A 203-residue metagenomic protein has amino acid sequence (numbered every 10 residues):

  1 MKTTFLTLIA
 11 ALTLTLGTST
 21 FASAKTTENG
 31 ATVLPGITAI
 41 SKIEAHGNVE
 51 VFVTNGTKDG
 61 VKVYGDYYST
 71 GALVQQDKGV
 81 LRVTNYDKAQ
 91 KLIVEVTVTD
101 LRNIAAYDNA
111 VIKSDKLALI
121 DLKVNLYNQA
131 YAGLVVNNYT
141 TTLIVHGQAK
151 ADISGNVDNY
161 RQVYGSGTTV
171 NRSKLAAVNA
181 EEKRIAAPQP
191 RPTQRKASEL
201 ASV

Functional and structural regions predicted by a protein language model:
M1-N29: Bacterial Sec-dependent N-terminal signal peptides
T27, V83-K88: Extracellular beta-rich ligand/substrate-recognition surface
T32-P35, I40-V53, L81, Q90-V96 (+1 more regions): Extended, compositionally simple hydrophobic/Ser/Thr-rich segments that build repetitive fibrous architectures
V49-R82: N-terminal, post-signal-peptide region of Sec/Tat-exported proteins
Y67, Q76, D87, V136-N138: A generic beta-sheet turn/junction motif
